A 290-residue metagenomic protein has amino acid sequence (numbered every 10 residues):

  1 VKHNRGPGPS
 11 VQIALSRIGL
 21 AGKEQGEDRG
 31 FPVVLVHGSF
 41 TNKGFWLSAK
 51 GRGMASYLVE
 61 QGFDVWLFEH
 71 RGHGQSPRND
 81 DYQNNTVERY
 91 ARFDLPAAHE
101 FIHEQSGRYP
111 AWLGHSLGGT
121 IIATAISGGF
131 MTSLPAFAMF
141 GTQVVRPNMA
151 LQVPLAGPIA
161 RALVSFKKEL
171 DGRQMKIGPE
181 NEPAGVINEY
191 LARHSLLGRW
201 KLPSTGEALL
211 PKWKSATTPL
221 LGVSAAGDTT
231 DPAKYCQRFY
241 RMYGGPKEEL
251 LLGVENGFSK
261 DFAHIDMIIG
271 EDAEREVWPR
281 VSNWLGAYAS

Functional and structural regions predicted by a protein language model:
V1-G26: N-terminal cap/lid segment of alpha/beta-hydrolase-fold proteins
L20-P77: Short, surface-exposed "cap/lid" segments of acyl-processing enzymes
H37-G38, L58, L67-E69, P110-I121 (+1 more regions): Catalytic nucleophile loop
N84-E104: Alpha/beta-hydrolase active-site loop
E104, R108, W112-L113, L117-T205: Alpha/beta-hydrolase-fold enzymes
A216, G222-S224: Short beta-strand/loop motif that positions the catalytic acidic residue of the alpha/beta-hydrolase fold
T218, D231-M242: Short alpha-helix in the alpha/beta-hydrolase fold that links the catalytic acid
E248-S290: Catalytic active-site module of serine/aspartate enzymes centered on a nucleophile-bearing elbow/loop
